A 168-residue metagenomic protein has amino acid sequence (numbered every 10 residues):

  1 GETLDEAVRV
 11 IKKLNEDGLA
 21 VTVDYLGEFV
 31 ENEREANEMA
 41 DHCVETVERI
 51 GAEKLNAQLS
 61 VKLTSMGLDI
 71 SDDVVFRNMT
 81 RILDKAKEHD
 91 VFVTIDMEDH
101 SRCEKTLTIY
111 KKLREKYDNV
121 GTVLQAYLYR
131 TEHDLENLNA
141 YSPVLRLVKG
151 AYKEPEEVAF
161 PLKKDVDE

Functional and structural regions predicted by a protein language model:
G1-E168: Positively charged, amphipathic and often flexible ligand-engagement surfaces
